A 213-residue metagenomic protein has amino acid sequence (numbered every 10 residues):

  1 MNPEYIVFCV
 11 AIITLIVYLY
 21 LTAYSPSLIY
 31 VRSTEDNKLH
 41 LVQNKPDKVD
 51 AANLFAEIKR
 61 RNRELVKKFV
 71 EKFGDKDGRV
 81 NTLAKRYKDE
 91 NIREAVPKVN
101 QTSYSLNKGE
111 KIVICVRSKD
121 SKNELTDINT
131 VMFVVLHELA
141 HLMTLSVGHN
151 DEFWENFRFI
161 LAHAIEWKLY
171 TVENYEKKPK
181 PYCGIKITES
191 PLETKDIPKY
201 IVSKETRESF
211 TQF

Functional and structural regions predicted by a protein language model:
M1-M132, L142-F213: Active-site-proximal or metal-binding-adjacent scaffold patches in catalytic folds
E138: Walker B catalytic acidic pair
